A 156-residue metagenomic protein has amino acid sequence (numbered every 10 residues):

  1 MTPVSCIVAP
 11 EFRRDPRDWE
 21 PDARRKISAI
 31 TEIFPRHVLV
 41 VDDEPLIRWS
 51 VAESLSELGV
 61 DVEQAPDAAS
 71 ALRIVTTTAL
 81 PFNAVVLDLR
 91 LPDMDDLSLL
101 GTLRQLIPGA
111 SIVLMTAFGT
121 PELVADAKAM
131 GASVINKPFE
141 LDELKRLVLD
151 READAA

Functional and structural regions predicted by a protein language model:
M1-L39, P45, A52, P81 (+3 more regions): Non-catalytic signal-transmission and effector/linker regions of two-component phosphorelay proteins
P45-E63: Two-component/phosphorelay signaling modules centered on CheY-like receiver
Q64-A84: Acidic, metal-coordinating helix/loop segments flanking the phosphotransfer/catalytic sites of two-component signaling
D67, D95-S98: Acidic catalytic/metal-coordinating carboxylates
L87-D88: Active-site T/S-Asp motif of two-component receiver
P92: The feature encodes the CheY-like receiver
S98, F118-I135, R146: Alpha4 helix (beta4-alpha4-beta5 surface) of REC/receiver domains from two-component response regulators
